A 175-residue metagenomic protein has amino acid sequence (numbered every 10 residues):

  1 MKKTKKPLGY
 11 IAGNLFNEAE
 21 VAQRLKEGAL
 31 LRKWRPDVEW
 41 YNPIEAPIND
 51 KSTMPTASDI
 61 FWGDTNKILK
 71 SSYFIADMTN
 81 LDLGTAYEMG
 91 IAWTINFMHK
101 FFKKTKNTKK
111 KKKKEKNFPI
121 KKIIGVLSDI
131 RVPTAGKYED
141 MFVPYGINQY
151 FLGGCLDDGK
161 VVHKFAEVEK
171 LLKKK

Functional and structural regions predicted by a protein language model:
M1-K175: Conserved catalytic or regulatory cores that recognize and/or transform ribose-phosphate-containing ligands
